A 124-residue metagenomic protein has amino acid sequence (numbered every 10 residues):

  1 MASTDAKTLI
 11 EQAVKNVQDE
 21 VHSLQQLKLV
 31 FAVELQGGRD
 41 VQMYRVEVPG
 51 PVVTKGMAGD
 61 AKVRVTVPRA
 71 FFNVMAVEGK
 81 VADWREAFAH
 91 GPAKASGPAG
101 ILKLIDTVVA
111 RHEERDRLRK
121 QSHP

Functional and structural regions predicted by a protein language model:
M1-P124: Feature captures hydrophobic
